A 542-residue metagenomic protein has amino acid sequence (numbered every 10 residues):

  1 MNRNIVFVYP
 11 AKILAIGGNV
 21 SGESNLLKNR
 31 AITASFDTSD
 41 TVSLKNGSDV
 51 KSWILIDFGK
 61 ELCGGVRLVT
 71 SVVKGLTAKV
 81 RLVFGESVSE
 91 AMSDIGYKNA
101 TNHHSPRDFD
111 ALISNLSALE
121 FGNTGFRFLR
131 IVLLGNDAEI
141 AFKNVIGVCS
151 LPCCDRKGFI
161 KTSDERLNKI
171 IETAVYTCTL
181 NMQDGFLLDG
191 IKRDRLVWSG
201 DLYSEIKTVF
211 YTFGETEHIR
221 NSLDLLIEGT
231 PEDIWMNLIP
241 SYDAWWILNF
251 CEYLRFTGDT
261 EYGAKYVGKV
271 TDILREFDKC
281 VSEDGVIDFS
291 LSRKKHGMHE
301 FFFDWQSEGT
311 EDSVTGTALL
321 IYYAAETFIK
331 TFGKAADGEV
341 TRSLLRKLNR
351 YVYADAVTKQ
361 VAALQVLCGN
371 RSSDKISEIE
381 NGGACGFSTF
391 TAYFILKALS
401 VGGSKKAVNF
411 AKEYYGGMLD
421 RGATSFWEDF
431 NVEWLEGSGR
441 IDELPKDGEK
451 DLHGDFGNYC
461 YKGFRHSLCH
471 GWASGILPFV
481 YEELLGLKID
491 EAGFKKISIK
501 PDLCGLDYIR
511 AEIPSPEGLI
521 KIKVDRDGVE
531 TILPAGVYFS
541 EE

Functional and structural regions predicted by a protein language model:
M1-L187, G200, E217-L223, E261 (+1 more regions): Extracellular/oxidizing-compartment recognition motifs
N2-E23, V408-E542: Non-catalytic C-terminal accessory modules of carbohydrate-active enzymes
G65-K74, K79-L82, L129-L134, D194-L223 (+4 more regions): Alpha-helical support elements that line or immediately flank enzyme active sites and cofactor-binding pockets
E139, I146-T173, T177-L180, F186-S204 (+9 more regions): Active-site acid/base region of carbohydrate-active enzymes
G229, V352-D355, S377-F387, E413-D420: Solenoid-like repeat scaffolds
R255, T260, G297-E311, S377-A384 (+6 more regions): Short beta-alpha connecting loops at secondary-structure transitions that line or flank enzyme active sites
G316, K359-A362, V366, D374-E378 (+1 more regions): Long, ordered, helix-rich scaffold segments
A318-K334: Conserved, charged catalytic cores of large soluble enzymes
